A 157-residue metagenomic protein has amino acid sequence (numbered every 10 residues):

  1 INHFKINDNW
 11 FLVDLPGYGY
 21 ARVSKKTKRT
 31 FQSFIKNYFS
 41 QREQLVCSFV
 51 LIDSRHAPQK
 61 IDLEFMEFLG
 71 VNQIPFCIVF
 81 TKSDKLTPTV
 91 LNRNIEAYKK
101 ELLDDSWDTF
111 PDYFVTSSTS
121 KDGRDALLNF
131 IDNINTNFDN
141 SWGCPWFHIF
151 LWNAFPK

Functional and structural regions predicted by a protein language model:
I1-D8: Switch I (effector-binding) loop of TRAFAC-class P-loop GTPase G-domains
N7, P16, R55, S83 (+1 more regions): Anionic group-transfer/hydrolysis microenvironments
W10-Q32, R55-H56: Switch II (G3) loop of P-loop NTPases
Y20-V23, Q59, T87-P88, G123: Conserved protein kinase catalytic core
K28-Q32, L63, K121-R124: Amphipathic alpha-helical transducer elements in NTP-driven molecular machines
N37-F110: Conserved C-terminal guanine-recognition region of P-loop GTPase G domains, centered on the G4
L86-W142: Canonical P-loop GTPase G-domain recognition
